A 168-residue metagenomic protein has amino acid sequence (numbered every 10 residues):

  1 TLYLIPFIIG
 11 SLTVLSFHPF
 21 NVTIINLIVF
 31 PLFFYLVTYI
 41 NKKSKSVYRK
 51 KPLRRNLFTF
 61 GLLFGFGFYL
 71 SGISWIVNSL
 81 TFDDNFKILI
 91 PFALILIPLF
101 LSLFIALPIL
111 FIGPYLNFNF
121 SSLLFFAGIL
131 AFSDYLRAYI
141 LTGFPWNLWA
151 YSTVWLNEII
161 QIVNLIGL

Functional and structural regions predicted by a protein language model:
T1-L168: Membrane-embedded alpha-helical bundles of multi-pass enzymes that act on lipidic or dolichyl-linked glycan substrates
